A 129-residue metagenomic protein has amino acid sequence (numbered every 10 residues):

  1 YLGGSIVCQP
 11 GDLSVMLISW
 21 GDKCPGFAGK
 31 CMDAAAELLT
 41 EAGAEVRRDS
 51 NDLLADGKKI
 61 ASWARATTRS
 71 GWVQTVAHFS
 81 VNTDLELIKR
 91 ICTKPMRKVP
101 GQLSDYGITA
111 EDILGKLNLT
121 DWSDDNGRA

Functional and structural regions predicted by a protein language model:
Y1-G21: A glycine-rich, hydrophobic loop/mini-helix early in the fold
W20-K23, G29, D33-R47, K59-A129: Long, positively charged amphipathic alpha-helical accessory segments at protein N-termini or as interdomain linkers
D52: N-terminal nucleophile
A55-D56: Structural motif
